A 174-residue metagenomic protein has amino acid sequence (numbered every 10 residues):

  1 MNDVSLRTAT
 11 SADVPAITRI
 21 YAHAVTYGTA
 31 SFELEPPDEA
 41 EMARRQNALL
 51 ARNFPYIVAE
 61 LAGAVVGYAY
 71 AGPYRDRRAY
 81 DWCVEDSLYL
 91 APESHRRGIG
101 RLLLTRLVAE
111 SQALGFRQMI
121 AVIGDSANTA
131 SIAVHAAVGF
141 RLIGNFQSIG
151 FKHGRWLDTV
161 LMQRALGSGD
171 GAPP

Functional and structural regions predicted by a protein language model:
V4, A64-Y68, L157: Glycine-rich phosphate/pyrophosphate-binding loop shared by adenosine-nucleotide-utilizing enzymes
S5-I17: A short beta-loop-alpha structural element at the N-terminal edge of CoA-dependent acyl/N-acetyltransferase catalytic
T18-Q46: Conserved GNAT-fold acetyl-CoA-binding loop/helix
P36-E93, L104-T105, E110, A165-G167: Acetyl-CoA-dependent GNAT
Y70-P73, V122-I123, I132, A136 (+1 more regions): Conserved catalytic-core motifs of GNAT/GCN5-like acyltransferases
R96-S111, A133-A137: Conserved acetyl-CoA-binding loop-helix of GNAT-fold acetyltransferases
S111-I123: Conserved GNAT acetyl-CoA-binding A-motif
S148-P174: C-terminal "cap" of GNAT-fold acetyltransferases
